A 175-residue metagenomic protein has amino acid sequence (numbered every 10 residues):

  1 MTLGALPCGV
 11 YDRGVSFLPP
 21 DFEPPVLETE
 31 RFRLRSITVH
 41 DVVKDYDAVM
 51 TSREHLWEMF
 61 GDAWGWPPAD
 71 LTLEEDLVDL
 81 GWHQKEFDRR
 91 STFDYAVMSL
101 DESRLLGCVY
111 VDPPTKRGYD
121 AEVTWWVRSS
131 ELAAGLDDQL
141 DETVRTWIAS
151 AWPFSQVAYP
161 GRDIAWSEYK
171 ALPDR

Functional and structural regions predicted by a protein language model:
L6-E131, E142-R175: GNAT-family acyltransferases
L132-D137: A short acidic/glycine-rich loop-to-helix N-cap element
